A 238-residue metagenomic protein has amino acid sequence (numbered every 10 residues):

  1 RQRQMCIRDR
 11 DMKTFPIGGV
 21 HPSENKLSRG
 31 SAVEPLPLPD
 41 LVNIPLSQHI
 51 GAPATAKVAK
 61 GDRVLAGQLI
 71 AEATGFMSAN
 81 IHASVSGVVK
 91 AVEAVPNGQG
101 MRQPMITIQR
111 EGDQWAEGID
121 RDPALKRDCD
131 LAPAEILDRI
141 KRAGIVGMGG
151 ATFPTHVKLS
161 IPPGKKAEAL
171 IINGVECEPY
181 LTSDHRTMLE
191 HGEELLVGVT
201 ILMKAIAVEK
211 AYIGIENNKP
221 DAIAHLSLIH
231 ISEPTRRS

Functional and structural regions predicted by a protein language model:
R1-I7, I229-S238: Single conserved hydrophobic/aromatic residue that forms the stacking wall/gate of nucleotide- or nucleobase-binding
M5, V58-V64, P96: Acidic, glycine-anchored pre-beta loop/turn
R8-K57: N-terminal, Lys/Arg-enriched amphipathic/low-complexity engagement segments that precede the first folded domain
L41, G61-V64, A169-E176: Active-site-adjacent bridging/hinge elements
A54, K60, M77-N80: Short, conserved secondary-structure segments in the cores of folded domains
A59-E72, A91: Short, well-structured beta-strand-loop connectors
M77-A83, A91-S232, R236: Iron-sulfur-associated redox domains of electron-transfer enzymes in respiratory and anaerobic energy metabolism
